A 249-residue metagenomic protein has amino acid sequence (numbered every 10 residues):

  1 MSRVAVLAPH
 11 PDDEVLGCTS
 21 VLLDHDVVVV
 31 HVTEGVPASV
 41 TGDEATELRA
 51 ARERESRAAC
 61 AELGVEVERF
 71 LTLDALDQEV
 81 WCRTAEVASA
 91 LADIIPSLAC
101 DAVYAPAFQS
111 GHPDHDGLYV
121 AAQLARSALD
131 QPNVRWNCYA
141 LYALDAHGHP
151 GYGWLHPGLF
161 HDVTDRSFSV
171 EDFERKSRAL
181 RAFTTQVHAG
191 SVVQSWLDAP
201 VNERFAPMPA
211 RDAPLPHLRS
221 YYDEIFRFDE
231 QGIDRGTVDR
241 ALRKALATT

Functional and structural regions predicted by a protein language model:
M1-A5, H25-V28, T46-A50, V65 (+1 more regions): Metal-dependent de-N-acetylase/amidase catalytic core
S2-E47: ATP-dependent adenylation/pyrophosphate-handling site
H10-D12, T33, S56, F70 (+3 more regions): Divalent metal-coordination and catalytic microenvironments
E14, E55, E203: Acidic-residue sensor for enzyme active/binding pockets
V28-T33, E68-D74: Short, well-structured secondary-structure segments
G35, A75, F108: Flexible loop residues that form catalytic and substrate-binding hotspots at small-molecule/glycan-binding clefts
G35-E68: Glycine-rich phosphate-binding loop and adjoining beta1-alpha1-beta2 segment of Rossmann-like nucleotide-binding folds
